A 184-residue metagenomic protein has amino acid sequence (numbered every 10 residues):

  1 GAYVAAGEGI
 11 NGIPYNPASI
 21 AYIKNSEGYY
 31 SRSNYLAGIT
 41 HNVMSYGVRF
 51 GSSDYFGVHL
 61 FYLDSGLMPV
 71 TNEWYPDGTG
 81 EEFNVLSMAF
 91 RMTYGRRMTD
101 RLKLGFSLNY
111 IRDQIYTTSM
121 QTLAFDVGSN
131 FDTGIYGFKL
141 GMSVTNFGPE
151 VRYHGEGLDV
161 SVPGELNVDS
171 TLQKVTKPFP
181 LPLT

Functional and structural regions predicted by a protein language model:
G1-K24: Outer-membrane beta-barrel biogenesis signature
Y3-V4, S33, T40-T184: Outer-membrane beta-barrel porins/channels
S19, Y35-G38: Short active-site-proximal "capping" loops at secondary-structure junctions
N25-Y29: Short, hydrophobic/aromatic-rich segments at coil-to-beta transitions
